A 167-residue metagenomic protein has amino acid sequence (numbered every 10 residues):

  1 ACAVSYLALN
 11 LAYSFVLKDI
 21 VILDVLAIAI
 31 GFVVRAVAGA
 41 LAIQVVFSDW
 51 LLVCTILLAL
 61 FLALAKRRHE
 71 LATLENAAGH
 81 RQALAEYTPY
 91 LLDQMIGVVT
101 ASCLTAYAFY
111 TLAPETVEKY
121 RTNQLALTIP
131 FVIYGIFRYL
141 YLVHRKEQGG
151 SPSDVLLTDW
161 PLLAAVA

Functional and structural regions predicted by a protein language model:
C2-Y13: Internal transmembrane alpha-helices of multipass membrane proteins
F15-I28, F32-A167: C-terminal membrane-associated helical module and adjoining short loops/tails
